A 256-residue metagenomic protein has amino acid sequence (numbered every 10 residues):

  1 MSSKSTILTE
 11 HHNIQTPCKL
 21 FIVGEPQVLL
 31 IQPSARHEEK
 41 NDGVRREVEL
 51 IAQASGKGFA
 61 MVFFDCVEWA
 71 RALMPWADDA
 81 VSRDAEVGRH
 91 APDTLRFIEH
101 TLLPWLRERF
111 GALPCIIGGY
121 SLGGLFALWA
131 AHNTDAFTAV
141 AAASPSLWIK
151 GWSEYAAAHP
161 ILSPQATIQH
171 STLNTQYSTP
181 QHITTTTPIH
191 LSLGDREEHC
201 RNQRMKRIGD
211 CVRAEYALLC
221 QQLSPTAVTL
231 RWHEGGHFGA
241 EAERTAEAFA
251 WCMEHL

Functional and structural regions predicted by a protein language model:
M1-Q15, I161-T184: Short, basic, low-complexity termini and linkers enriched in Ser/Thr/Gly/Pro that act as targeting/leader peptides
M1-V28, F59-F63: A domain-start/cap signature at the N-terminus of enzymes
G24-R109: Serine-hydrolase catalytic machinery in alpha/beta-hydrolase-like enzymes
C66, A141-I149, R196-E197: Active-site nucleophile loop of the alpha/beta-hydrolase fold
C115-I116, A139-A141: Residue in the alpha/beta-hydrolase core beta-strand immediately N-terminal to the catalytic nucleophile
G118-G123, A127: Gly/Ala-rich beta-loop-alpha elbow adjacent to hydrolase catalytic centers
W129-A139: Conserved hydrolase catalytic core segment
S192-G194, E198, G209-Y216, C220-L256: C-terminal catalytic histidine-bearing segment of alpha/beta-hydrolase fold enzymes
